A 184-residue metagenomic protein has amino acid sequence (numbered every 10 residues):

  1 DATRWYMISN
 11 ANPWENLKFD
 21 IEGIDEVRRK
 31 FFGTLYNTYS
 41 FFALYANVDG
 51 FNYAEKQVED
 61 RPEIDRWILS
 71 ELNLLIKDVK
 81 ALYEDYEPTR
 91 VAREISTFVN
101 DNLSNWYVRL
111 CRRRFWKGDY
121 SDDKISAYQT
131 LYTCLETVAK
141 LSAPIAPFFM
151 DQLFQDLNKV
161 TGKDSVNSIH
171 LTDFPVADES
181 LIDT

Functional and structural regions predicted by a protein language model:
D1-A2, R29, D85-Y86, R93-E94 (+4 more regions): Short, well-ordered loop/turn elements at secondary-structure boundaries
D1-R61, K159-S165, P175: Catalytic adenosine-cofactor/nucleotide-binding cores of aminoacyl-tRNA synthetases and other
T3-R4, F32, T89, N105 (+2 more regions): Internal amphipathic alpha-helical segments of the cytochrome P450 catalytic fold
Y6, Y36-Y39, Y45, Y53 (+5 more regions): Sequence-level detector for tyrosine residue identity
I8-N10, K30-A43, E63-L75, R93-F115 (+2 more regions): Core structural elements
I8-N16, D78-D85, R112-K117, S121: General structural signal for alpha-helix termini and helix-helix connectors
K18-V27, L74-I95, V138, S180-D183: Extended, non-catalytic structural segments that build the interaction scaffolds of large macromolecular assemblies
D49-K77, R109-T184: Acidic, turn-prone loop/beta-hairpin segments
